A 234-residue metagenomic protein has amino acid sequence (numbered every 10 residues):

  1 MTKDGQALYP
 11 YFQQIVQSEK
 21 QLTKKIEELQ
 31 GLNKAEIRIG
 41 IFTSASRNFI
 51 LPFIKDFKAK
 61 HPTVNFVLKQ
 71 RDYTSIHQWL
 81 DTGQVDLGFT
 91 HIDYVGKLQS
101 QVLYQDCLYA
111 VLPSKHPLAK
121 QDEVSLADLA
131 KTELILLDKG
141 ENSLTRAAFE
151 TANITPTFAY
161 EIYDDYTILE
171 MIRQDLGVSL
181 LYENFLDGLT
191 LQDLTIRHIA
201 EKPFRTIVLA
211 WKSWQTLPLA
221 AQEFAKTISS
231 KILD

Functional and structural regions predicted by a protein language model:
M1-S18: Basic, amphipathic "hinge/linker" alpha-helix immediately C-terminal to the N-terminal HTH DNA-binding motif
P10, L29, P52-D56, Y73-L108 (+3 more regions): Short beta-strand-centered segments that line the small-molecule binding cleft or hinge of alpha/beta clamshell
K24, L32-V95, I162: Central regulatory/effector-binding core of bacterial HTH transcription factors
Q30-G31, L98-L108, L112-L134: Flexible hinge/capping segments at coil-to-helix
F49, T195-D234: A late-sequence structural motif
D72-H77, D81-Q84, H91, G140-T195: Hydrophobic hinge/microswitch elements
G96-C107, Q121, Y166-W214: Beta-alpha-beta core module
T132-A152, L217-A221, A225: Secondary-structure junction motif
